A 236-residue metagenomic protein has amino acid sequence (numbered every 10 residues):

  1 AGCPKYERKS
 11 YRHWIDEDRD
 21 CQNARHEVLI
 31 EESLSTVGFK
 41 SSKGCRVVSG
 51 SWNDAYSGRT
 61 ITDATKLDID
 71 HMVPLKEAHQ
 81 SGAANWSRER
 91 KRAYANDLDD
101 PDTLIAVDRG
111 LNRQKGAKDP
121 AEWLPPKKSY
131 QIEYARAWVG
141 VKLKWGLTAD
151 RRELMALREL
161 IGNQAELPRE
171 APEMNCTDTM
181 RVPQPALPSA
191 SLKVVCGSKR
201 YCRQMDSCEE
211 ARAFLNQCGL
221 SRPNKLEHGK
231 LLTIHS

Functional and structural regions predicted by a protein language model:
A1-D63, L75-G82, W138, V182-S236: Calcium-binding acidic motifs and repeat modules
W52-P185: Domain-level detector of nuclease and nuclease-like folds in predominantly extracellular/periplasmic contexts
